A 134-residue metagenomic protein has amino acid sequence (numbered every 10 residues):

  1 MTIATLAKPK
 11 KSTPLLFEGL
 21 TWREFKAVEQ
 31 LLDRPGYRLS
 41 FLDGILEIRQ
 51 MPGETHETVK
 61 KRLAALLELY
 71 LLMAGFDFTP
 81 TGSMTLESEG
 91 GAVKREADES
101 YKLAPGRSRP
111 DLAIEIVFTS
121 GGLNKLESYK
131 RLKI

Functional and structural regions predicted by a protein language model:
M1-L132: Gly/Pro/Ser/Thr-rich low-complexity, intrinsically disordered segments predominantly at protein N-termini
